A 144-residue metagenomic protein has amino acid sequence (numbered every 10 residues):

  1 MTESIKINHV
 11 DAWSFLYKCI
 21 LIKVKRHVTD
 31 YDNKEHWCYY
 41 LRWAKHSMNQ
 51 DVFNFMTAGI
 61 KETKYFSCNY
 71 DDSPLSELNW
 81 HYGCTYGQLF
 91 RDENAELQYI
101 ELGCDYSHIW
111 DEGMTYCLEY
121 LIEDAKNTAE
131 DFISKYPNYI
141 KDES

Functional and structural regions predicted by a protein language model:
M1, H9, N69-Y70, G103: Intrinsically disordered, low-complexity regulatory regions of eukaryotic regulatory proteins
T2-A12, A129, I140-S144: Signature for HUH/AEP ssDNA processing cores
T2-S4, C19-L21, N49, T57 (+4 more regions): Low-complexity, intrinsically disordered short peptide segments enriched in small/polar/basic residues
I5-K64: Amphipathic, interaction-prone secondary-structure segments
K6-V10, D32-H36, N79, D92 (+3 more regions): Short linear sequence motifs
Y40-Y99: Short, internal acidic amphipathic alpha-helical interface segments that mediate docking to partner proteins
G83, G87-S144: Ampiphathic alpha-helical segments that act as solvent-exposed interaction surfaces
